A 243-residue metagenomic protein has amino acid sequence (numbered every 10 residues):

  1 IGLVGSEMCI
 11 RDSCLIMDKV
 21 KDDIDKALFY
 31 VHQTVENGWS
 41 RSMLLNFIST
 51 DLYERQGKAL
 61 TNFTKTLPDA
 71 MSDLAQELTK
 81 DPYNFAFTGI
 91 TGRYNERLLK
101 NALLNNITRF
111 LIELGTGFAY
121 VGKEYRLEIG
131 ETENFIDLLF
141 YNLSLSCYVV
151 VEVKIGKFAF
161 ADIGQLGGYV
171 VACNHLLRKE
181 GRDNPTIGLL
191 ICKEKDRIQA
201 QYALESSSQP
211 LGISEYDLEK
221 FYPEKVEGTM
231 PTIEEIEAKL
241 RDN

Functional and structural regions predicted by a protein language model:
I1-G5, C9-I10: Single conserved hydrophobic/aromatic residue that forms the stacking wall/gate of nucleotide- or nucleobase-binding
F29-E36: Short, small/acidic-rich helices and loops at N termini and domain boundaries of DNA replication/processing enzymes
Y53-R93: Interdomain/boundary linker segments immediately adjacent to catalytic/signaling cores
T91-G122: Acidic-basic catalytic patches of nuclease active cores, encompassing PD-(D/E)XK and other metal-cofactor nuclease
L103, I136-F140, C147-I155, G168-V171 (+2 more regions): Conserved catalytic cores of phosphodiester-cleaving nucleases, focusing on short active-site segments
T116-S144: Active-site metal-binding core of divalent-cation-utilizing nuclease and nuclease-like domains
K154-I155, A159-D162, C173-S206: Nucleic-acid nuclease catalytic cores
Y202-N243: Polybasic (Lys/Arg-rich)
